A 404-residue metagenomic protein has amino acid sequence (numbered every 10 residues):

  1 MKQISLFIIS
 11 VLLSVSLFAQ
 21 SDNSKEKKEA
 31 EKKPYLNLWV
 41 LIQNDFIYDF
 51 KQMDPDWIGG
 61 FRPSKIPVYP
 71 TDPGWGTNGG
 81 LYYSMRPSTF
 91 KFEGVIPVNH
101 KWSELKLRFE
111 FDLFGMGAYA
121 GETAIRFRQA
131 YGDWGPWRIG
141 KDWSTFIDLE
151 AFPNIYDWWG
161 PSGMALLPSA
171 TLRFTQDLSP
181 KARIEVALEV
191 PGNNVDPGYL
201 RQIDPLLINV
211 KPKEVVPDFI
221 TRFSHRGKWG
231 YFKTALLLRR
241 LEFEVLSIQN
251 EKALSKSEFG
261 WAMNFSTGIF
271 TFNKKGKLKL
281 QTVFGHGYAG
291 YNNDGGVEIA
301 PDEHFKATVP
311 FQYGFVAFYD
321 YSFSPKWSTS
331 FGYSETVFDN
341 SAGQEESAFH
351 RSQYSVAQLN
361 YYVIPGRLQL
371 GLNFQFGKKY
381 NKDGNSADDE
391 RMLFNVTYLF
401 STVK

Functional and structural regions predicted by a protein language model:
M1-D22: Bacterial Sec-dependent N-terminal signal peptides
Q20-P63, Y288-N292, I364-R367, S401-K404: Outer-membrane beta-barrel biogenesis signature
E31-I58, P73-V195, V215-V216, I220-Y231 (+2 more regions): Outer membrane beta-barrel
D49, N99, D112-A118, S144-W158 (+9 more regions): Sequence/structural signature of outer-membrane beta-barrel proteins
G80-Y82, A120-A124, G160-L166, N209-V215 (+4 more regions): Replace "Gram-negative outer membrane beta-barrel proteins" with "bacterial and organellar outer membrane beta-barrel
R86-F90, R128-A130, P168-L172, P217-T221 (+4 more regions): Hydrophobic, lipid-facing positions within transmembrane beta-strands of outer-membrane proteins
G227-F349, A357: Detector for outer-membrane/organellar transmembrane beta-barrel domains, recognizing the amphipathic beta-strand
V363, D388-K404: Outer-membrane beta-barrel "beta-signal"
